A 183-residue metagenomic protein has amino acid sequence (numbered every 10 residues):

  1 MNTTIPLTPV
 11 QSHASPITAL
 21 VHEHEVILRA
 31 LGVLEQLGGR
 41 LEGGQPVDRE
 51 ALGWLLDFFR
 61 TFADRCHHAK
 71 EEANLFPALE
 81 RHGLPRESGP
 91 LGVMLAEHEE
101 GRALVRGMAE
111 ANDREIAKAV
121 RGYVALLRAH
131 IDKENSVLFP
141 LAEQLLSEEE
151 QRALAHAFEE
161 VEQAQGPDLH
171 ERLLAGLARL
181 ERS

Functional and structural regions predicted by a protein language model:
M1-S183: Small-residue-biased structural context
